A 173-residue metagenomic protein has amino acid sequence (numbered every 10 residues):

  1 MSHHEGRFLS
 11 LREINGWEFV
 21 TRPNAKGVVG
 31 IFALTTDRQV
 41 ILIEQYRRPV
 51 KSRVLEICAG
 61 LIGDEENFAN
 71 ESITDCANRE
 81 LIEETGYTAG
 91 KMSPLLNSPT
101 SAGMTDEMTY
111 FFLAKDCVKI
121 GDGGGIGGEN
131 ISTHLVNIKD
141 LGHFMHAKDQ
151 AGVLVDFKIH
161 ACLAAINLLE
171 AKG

Functional and structural regions predicted by a protein language model:
M1-D37, Q45: Acidic, metal-coordinating catalytic segment for phosphate/diphosphate chemistry, firing primarily on the Nudix
H3-R7, R22, S98-T109: Acidic pyrophosphate-coordinating catalytic loop
L11-E13, F32, L42, F111-L113 (+1 more regions): Conserved hydrophobic/aromatic beta-strand scaffold that supports enzyme active sites
R12-N15, S101-I120: Active-site-adjacent beta-strand/loop module that shapes the phosphate/pyrophosphate-binding cleft
V28-D64: A glycine-rich, hydrophobic loop/mini-helix early in the fold
T35-D37, Y46, K115-K119, I138-K139: Short loop segments at secondary-structure junctions
R53, P94, G128-G173: Nudix hydrolase/Nudix homology domain
I57, L61-S93, F112, I126-G128 (+1 more regions): The catalytic Nudix box helix
